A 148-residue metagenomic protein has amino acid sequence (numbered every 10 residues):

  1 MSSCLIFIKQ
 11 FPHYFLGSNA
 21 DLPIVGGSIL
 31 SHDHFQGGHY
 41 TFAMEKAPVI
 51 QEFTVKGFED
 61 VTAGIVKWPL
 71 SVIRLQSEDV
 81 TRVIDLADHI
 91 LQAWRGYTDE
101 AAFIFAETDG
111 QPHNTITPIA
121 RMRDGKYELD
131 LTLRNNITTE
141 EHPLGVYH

Functional and structural regions predicted by a protein language model:
M1: Active-site acidic/histidine clusters and adjacent loop/turn architecture that either coordinate catalytic ions
C4-L5: Short amphipathic alpha-helical segments and helix-helix/interface helices
I8, H13-L16, P23-S28, H39-H148: Conserved His + Asp/Glu catalytic blocks
